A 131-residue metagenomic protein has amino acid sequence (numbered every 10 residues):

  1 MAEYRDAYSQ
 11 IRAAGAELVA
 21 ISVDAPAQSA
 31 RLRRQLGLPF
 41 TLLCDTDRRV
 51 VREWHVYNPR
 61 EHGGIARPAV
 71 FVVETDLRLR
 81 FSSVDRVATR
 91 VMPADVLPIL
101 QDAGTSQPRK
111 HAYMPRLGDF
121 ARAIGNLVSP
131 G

Functional and structural regions predicted by a protein language model:
M1-G131: Chalcogenol-based redox active-site neighborhoods
